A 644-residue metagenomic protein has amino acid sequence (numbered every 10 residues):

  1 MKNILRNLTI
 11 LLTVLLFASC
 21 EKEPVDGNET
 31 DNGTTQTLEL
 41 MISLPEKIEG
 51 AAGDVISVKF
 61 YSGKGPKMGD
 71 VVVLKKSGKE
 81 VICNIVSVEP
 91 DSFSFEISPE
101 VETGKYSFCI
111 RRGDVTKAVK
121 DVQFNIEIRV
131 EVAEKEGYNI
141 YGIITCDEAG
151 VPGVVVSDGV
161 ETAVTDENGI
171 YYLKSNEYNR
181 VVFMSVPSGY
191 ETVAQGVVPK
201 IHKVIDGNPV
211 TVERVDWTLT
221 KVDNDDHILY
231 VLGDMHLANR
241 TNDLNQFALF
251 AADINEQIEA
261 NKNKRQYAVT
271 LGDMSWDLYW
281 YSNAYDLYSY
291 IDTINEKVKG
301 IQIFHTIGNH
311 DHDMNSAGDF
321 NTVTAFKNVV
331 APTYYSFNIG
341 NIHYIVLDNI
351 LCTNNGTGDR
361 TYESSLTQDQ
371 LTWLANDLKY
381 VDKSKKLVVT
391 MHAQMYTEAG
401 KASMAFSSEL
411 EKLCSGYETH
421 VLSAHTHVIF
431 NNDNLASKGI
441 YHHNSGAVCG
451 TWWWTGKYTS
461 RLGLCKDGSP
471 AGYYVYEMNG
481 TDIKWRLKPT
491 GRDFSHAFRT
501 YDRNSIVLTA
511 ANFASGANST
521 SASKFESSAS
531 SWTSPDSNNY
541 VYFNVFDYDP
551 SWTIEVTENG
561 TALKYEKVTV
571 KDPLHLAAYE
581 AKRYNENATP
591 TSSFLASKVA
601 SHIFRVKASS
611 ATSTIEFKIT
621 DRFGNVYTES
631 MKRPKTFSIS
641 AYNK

Functional and structural regions predicted by a protein language model:
T13-K47, V122-K135: Bacterial Sec-dependent N-terminal signal peptides
K67-D70, Y138-Y141, C146-V160: Short, ordered, surface-exposed loop/turn motifs in non-cytosolic proteins
S87-F95, D572-V606: Aromatic sugar-binding surface patches on proteins that engage polysaccharides or sugar-phosphate polymers
V132-N139, C146-D147, G189-S282, K644: N-terminal active-site segment of His-dependent metallophosphoesterases
S157-K174: Short, acidic Ser/Thr/Gly-rich low-complexity loop/linker segments typical of extracellular and cell-surface proteins
Y178-A194: A short, solvent-exposed beta-strand micro-motif common in secreted/extracellular proteins
T192, G196, K200-D206, W280-A375 (+4 more regions): Extended active-site neighborhood of metal-dependent phosphoesterases/phosphodiesterases
I440-D547, W552-E555, S601-K607, T614-S630: Binuclear metal-dependent phosphoesterase catalytic core
